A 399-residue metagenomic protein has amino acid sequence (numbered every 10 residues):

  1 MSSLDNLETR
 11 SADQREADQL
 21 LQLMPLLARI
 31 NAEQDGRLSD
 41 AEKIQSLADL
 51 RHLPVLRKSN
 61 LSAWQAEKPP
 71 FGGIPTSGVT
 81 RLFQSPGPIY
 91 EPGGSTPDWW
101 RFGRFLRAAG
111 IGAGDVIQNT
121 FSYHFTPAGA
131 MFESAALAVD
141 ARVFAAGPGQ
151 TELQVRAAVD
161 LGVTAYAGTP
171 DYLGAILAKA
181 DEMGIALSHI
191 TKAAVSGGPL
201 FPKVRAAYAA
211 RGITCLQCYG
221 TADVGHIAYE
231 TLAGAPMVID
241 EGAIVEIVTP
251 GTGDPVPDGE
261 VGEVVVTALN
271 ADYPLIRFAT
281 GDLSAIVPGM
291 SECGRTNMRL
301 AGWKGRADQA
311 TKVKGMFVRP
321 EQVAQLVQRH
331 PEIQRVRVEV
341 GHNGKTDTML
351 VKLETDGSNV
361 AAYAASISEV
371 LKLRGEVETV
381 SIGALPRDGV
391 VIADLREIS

Functional and structural regions predicted by a protein language model:
M1-A108, G112, K345-L350, S358-V370 (+1 more regions): Nucleotide 5′-phosphate-binding alpha/beta core
S2-D5, H52-R211: Active-site phosphate/ATP/adenylate-binding loop shared across adenylate-forming ligases
S39, L216-T221, V340-G341, E378-V380: Beta-strand->loop->alpha-helix junctions that form or flank phosphate-binding loops in nucleotide-handling enzymes
V116-N119, V265, K352: Short, well-ordered beta-strand segments
V143, C215, V245, V336-V338 (+1 more regions): Generic structural signal for residues in well-ordered beta-strands
L161-V163, M183-I185, A233-M237, D394-E397: Short, hinge-like loop/turn segments at secondary-structure boundaries
Y166, L269-L373, G389: AMP-binding/adenylate-forming catalytic core of the ANL superfamily
L200-M290: Conserved AMP-binding/adenylate-forming
